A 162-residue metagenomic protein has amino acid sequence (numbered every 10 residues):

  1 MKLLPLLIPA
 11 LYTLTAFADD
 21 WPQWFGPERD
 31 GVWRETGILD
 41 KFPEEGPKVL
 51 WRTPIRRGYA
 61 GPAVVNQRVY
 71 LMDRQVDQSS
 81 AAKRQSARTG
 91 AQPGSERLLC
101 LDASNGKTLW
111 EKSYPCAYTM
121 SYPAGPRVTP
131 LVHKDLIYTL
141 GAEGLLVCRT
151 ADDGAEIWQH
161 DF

Functional and structural regions predicted by a protein language model:
P5-L6, A16: Cleavable N-terminal signal peptides
F17-F162: Noncatalytic, solvent-exposed loop/strand surfaces of beta-propeller-type extracellular/periplasmic domains
